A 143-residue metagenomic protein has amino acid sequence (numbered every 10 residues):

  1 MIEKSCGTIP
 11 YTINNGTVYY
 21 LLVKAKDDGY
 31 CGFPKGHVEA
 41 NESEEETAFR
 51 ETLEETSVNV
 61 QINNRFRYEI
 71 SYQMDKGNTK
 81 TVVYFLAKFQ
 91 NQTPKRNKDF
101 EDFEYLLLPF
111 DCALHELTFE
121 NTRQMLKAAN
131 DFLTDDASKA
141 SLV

Functional and structural regions predicted by a protein language model:
M1-F33: N-terminal strand-loop-strand
T12, V60, T134-A137: Secondary-structure transition/hinge residues
I13, Q90, D131: Residue-level marker of positions within ordered structural domains that often coincide with functionally constrained
V23, N63, R67, F100 (+2 more regions): Residue-level detector of alpha-helical recognition elements and their boundaries
G36-M125: Unchanged
H115-V143: Charged phosphate-binding loop/patch that engages nucleotide di/tri-phosphates or the phosphate backbone of nucleic
